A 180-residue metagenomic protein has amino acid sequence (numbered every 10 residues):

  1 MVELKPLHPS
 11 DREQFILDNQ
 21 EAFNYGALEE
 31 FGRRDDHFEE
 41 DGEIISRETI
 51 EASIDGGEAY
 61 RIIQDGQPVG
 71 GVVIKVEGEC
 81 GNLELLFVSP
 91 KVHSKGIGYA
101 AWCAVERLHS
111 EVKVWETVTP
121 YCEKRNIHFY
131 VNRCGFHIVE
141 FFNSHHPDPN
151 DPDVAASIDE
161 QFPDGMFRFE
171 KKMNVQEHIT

Functional and structural regions predicted by a protein language model:
E3-L17, G26: A short beta-loop-alpha structural element at the N-terminal edge of CoA-dependent acyl/N-acetyltransferase catalytic
F23-T49: Conserved GNAT-fold acetyl-CoA-binding loop/helix
A59-R61, Q67-K75, N82-F87: Conserved beta-strand in the GNAT
L86-H93, T119-Y121: A short, internal acetyl-CoA/4′-phosphopantetheine-binding micro-motif in the GNAT/acyltransferase core
V88, S94-R107, N132: Conserved acetyl-CoA-binding loop-helix of GNAT-fold acetyltransferases
L108-Y121: Conserved GNAT acetyl-CoA-binding A-motif
V118-C122, I127, N132-E160: Conserved catalytic-core motifs of GNAT/GCN5-like acyltransferases
F162-F169: Short hydrophobic/aromatic beta-strand or adjacent loop that forms the aromatic wall/cage of a ligand/substrate-binding
